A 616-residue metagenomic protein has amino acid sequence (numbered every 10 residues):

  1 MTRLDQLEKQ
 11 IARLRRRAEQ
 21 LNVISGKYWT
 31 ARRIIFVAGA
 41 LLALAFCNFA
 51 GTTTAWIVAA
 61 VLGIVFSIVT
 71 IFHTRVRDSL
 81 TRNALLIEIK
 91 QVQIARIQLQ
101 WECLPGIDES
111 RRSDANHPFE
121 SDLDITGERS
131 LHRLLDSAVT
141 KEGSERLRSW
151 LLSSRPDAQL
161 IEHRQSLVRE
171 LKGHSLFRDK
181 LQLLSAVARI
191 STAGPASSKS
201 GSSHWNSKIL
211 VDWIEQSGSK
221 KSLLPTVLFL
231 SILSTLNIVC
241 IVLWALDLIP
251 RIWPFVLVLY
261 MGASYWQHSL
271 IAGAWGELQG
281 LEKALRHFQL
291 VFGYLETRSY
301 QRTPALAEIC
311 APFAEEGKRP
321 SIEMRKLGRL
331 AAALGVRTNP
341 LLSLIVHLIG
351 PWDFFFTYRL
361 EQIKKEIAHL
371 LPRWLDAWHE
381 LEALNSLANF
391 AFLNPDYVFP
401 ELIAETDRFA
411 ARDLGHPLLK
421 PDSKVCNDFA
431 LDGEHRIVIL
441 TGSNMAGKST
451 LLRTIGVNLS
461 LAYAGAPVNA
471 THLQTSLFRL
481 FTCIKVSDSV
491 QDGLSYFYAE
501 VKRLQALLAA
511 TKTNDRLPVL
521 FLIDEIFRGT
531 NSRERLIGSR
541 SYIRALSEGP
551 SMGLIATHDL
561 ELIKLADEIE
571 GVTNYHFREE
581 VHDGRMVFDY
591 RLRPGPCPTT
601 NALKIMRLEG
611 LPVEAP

Functional and structural regions predicted by a protein language model:
M1-S443, T450-L480, K502-R503, T513: Alpha-helical coupling/stalk and coiled-coil linker elements that connect catalytic or binding modules and transmit
V69-T70, L257, W266-Q267, L387 (+1 more regions): ATPase nucleotide-binding head domains, primarily ABC-like/P-loop NTPase cores
